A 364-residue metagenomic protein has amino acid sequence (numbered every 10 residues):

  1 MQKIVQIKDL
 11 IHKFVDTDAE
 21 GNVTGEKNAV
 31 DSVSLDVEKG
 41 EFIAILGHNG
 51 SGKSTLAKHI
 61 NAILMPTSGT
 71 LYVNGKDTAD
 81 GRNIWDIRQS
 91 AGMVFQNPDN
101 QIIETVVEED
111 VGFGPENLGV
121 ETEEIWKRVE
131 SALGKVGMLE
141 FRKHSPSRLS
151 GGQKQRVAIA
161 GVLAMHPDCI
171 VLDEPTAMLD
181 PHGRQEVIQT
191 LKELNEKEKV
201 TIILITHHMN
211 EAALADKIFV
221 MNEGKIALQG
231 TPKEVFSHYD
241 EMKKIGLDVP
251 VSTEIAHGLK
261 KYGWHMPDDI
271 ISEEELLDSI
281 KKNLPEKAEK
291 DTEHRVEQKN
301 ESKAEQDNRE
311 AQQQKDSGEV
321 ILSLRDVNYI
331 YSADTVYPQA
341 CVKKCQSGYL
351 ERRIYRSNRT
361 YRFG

Functional and structural regions predicted by a protein language model:
L46-H48, N358-T360: The feature captures the beta-strand-to-loop junction immediately N-terminal to the Walker
N61: Helix-to-loop junction immediately C-terminal to a conserved catalytic motif
G69-A79, I87: Conserved ABC transporter NBD signature motif
E123-F141: Conserved ABC ATPase "signature" region
S145-L149, Q153: Conserved ABC ATPase signature
H166: Conserved catalytic motifs of ABC-family nucleotide-binding domains
